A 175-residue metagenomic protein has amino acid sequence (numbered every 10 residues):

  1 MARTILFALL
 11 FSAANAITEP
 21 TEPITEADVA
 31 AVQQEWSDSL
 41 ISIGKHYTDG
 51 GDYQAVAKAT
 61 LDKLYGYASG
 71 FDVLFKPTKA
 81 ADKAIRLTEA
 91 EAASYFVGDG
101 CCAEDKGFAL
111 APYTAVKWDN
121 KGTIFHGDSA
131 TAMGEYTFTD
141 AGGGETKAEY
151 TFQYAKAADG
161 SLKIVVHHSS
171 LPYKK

Functional and structural regions predicted by a protein language model:
T4-A13: Sec-dependent N-terminal signal peptides
I17-Y67: Short, low-complexity N-terminal intrinsically disordered segments enriched in polar/charged residues
I24, D28, I124, G142: Conserved aromatic-histidine-acidic binding/catalytic patches
D28, Y113-A115, I164: A broad structural signal for short, well-ordered beta-strand segments within beta-sheet-rich domains
K58-A81, I85-L87: Low-complexity, Gly/Ser/Thr/Pro- and Asn/Asp-enriched, turn/coil-prone segments that serve as flexible N-terminal
K76-T139: Surface-exposed, charged secondary-structure patches
F125-M133, T137, A141-K175: Short beta-strand edge/turn micro-motifs at domain boundaries
